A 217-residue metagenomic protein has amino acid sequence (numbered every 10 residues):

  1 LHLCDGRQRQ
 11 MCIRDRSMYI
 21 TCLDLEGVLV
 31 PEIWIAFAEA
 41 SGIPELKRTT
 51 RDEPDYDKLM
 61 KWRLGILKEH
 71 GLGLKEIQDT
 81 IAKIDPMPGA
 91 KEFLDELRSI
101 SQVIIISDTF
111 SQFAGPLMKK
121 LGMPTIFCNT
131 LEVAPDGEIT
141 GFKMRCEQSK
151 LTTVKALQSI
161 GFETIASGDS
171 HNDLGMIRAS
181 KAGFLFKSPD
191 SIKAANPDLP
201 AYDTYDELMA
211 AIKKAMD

Functional and structural regions predicted by a protein language model:
L1-D15: Single conserved hydrophobic/aromatic residue that forms the stacking wall/gate of nucleotide- or nucleobase-binding
R9, Y19-T21, T164: The start of beta-strands in P-loop NTPase/AAA+ ATPase cores
Y19-T130, A134-P135: Alpha-helical substrate-recognition element adjacent to the catalytic core
V103-D108, F162-D203: Acidic, Mg2+-coordinating phosphoryl-transfer loop and its flanking beta/alpha structural elements, shared across
S111-G115, D173-L174, M209: Short, well-ordered alpha-helical microsegments
Q112-T164: Substrate-recognition "cap/lid" segment bordering the active-site pocket of phosphatases
C128-V133, S188-I192, D206-L208: Short, acidic/turn-prone active-site loops that include or flank metal/cofactor- and phosphate-binding residues
R145, L199-L208: Short acidic-hydrophobic, aromatic-tinged amphipathic segments that line or gate anion-handling sites
